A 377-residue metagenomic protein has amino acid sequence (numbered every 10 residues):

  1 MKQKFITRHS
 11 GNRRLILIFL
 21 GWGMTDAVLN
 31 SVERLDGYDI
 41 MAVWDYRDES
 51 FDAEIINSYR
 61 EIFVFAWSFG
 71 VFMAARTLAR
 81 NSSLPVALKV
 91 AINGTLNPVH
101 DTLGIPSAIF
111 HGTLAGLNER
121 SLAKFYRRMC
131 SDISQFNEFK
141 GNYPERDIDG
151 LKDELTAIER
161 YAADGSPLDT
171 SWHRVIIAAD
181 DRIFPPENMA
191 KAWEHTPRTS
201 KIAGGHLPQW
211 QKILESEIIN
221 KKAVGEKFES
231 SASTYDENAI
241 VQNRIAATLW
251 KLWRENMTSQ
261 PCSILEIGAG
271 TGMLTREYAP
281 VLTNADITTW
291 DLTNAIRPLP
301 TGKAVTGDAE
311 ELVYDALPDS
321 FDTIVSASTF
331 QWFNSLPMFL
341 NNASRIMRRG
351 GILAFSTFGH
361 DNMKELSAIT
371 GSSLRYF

Functional and structural regions predicted by a protein language model:
P85-G116: Flexible "cap/lid" loop of the alpha/beta hydrolase fold
V175-I177: Short beta-strand/loop motif that positions the catalytic acidic residue of the alpha/beta-hydrolase fold
I240-Q260: Conserved alpha-helix/loop element of class I SAM-dependent methyltransferases that forms part of the SAM/SAH-binding
L265-Y314: Class I SAM-dependent methyltransferase SAM/SAH-binding core
Y314-I324: A short acidic, Gly/Pro-enriched loop at the edge of an enzyme's catalytic core that lines a small-molecule cofactor
T323-S335: A short SAM/SAH-binding and catalytic strip from SAM-dependent methyltransferases
P337-I352: A short glycine-rich, Lys/Arg-flanked "PGG" loop and its adjoining helix->strand segment in the class I
I352-Y376: Conserved class I S-adenosyl-L-methionine
